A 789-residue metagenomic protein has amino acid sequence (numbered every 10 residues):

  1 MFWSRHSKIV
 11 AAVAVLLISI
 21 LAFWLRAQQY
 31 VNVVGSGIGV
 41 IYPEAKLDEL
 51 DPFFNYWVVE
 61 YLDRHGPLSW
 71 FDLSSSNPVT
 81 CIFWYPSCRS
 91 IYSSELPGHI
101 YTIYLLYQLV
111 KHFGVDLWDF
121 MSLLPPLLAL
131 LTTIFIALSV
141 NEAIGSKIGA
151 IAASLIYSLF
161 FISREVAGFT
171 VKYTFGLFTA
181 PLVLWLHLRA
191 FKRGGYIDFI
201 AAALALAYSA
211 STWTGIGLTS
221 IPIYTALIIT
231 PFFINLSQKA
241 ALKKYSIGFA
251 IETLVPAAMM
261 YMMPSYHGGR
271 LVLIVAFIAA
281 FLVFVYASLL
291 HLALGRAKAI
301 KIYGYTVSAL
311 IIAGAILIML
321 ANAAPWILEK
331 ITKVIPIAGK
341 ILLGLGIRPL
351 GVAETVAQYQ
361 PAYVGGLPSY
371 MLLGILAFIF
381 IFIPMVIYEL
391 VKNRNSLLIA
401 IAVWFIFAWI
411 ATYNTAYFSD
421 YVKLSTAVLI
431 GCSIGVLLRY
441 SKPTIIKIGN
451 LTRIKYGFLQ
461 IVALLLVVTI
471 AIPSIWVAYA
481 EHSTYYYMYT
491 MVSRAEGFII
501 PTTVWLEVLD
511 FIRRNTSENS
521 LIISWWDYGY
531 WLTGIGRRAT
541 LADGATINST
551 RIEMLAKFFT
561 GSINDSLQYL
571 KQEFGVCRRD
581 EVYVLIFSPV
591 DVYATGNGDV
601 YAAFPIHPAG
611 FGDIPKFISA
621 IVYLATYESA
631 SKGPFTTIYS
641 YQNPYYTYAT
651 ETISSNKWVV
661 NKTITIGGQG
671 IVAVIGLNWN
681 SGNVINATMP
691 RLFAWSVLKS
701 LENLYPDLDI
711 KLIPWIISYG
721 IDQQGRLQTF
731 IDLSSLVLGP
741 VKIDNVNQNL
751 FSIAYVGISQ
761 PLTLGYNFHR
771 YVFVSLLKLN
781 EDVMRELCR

Functional and structural regions predicted by a protein language model:
M1-I41, L50, V285-G314, L437 (+2 more regions): Start-transfer (signal-anchor) and selected internal transmembrane alpha helices of multi-pass inner/ER membrane
M1-S4, A143, R189-A201, I228-L242 (+3 more regions): Membrane-interface junctions at the ends of membrane-embedded or membrane-associated helices
I20-A22, N77-P78, L123-E142, K147-F191 (+4 more regions): Membrane-embedded helix bundles of polyisoprenyl
F23-L131, F160, V171: Membrane-interface coil-to-helix junctions
F23-L25, N32, I38-K46, P52 (+3 more regions): Extracytoplasmic
Y173, I399, I406-F407, A411-G449 (+1 more regions): Hydrophobic/aromatic-rich transmembrane helices and adjacent perimembrane loops
T219-Y303, V436-R439, P443: Perimembrane helix-loop-helix junctions
V272-S288, G304-V391, N395-L397: Alpha-helical transmembrane segments at the extracellular/periplasmic loop-to-helix junctions of multi-pass membrane
